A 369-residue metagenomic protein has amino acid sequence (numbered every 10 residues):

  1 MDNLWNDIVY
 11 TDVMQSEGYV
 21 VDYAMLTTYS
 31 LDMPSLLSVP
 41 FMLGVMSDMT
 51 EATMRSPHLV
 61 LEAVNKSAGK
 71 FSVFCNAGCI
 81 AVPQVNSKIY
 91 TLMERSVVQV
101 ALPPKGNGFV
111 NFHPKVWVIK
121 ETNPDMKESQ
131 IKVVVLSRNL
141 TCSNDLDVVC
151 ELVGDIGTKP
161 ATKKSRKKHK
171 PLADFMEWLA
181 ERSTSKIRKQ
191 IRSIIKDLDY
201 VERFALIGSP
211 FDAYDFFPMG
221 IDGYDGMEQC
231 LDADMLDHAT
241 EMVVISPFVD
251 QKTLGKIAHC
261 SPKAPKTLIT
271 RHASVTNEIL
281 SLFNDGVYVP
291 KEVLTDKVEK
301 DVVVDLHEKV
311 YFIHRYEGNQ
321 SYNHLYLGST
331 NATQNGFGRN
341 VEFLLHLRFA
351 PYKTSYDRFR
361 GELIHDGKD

Functional and structural regions predicted by a protein language model:
M1-D369: PLD/PLD-like phosphodiesterase catalytic module centered on the HKD motif
